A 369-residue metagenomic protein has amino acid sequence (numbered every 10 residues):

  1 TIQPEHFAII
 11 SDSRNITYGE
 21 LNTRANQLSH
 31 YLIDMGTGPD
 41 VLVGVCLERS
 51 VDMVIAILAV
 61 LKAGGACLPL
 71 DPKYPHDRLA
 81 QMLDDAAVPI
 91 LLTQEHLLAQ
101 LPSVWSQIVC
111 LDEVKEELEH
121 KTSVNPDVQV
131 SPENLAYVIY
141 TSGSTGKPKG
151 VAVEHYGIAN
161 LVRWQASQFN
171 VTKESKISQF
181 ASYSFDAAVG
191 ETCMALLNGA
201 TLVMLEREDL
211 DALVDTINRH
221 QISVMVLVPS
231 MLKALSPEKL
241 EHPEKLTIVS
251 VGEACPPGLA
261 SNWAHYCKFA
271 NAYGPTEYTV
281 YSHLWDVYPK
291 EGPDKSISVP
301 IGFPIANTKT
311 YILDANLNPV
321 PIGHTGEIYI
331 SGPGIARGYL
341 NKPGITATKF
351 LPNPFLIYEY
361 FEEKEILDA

Functional and structural regions predicted by a protein language model:
T1-A159, R163, S167-N170, M194-A195 (+3 more regions): Carrier-protein-dependent adenylate-forming modules in NRPS/ANL systems
F7, S29-H30, P75-R78, D84 (+4 more regions): AMP-dependent adenylate-forming
L47-S50, D71, L135, A181-F185 (+2 more regions): Conserved AMP-binding
P72, Y140, A181-S182, E206-R207 (+5 more regions): Conserved donor-binding loops in enzymes that form glycosidic bonds
D77-R78, A212-L213, G258-L259: Short acidic active-site motifs
L83-H96, H155-N160, V171-T172, K176-L235 (+2 more regions): AMP-binding/adenylate-forming
K149, V203, V320-P321: Generic structural signal for well-ordered beta-strand positions
L197-A200, V224-V226, L232-P300, K309 (+1 more regions): Gly/Ser/Thr-rich phosphate-binding loop
